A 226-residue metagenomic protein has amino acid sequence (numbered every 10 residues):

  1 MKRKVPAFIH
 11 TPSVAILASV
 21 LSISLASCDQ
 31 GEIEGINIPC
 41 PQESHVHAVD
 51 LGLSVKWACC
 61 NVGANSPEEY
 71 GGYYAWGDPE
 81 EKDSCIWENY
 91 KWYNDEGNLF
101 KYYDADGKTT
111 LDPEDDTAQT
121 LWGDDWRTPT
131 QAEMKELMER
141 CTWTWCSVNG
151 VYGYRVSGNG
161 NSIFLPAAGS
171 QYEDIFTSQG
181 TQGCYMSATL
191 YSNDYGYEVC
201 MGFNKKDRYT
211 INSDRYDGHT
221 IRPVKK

Functional and structural regions predicted by a protein language model:
M1-K2, S157: Generic N-terminal leader/processing signal
K2-A15: Bacterial N-terminal signal peptides that target proteins for export
I9, E34-I36: Elongated, non-catalytic scaffold/linker segments and compositionally distinctive motifs
L17-L21: Hydrophobic helical h-region of N-terminal Sec-dependent signal peptides in bacterial secretory/periplasmic proteins
I23-S27: C-terminal motif of bacterial Sec signal peptides marking the signal peptidase cleavage site
D29-G31: Bacterial signal peptide processing site
I36-K226: C-terminal, surface-exposed recognition/capping segments
